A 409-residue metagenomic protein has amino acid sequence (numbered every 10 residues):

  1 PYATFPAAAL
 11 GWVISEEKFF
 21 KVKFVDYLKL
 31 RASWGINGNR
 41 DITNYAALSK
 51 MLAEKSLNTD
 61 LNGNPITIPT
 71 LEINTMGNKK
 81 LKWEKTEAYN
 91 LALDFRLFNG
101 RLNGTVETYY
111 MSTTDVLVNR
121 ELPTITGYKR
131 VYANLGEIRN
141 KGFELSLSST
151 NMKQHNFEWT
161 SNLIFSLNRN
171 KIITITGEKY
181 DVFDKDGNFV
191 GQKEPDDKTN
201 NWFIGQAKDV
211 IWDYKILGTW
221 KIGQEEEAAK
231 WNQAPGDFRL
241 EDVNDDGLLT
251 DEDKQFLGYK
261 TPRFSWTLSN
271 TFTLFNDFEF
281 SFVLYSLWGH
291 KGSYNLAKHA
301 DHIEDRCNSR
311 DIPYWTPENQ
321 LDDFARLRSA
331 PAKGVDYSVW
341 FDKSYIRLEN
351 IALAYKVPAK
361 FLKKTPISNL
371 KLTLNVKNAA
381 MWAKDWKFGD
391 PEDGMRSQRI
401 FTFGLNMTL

Functional and structural regions predicted by a protein language model:
A8-G11, E144-S146, I164, I351 (+2 more regions): Outer-membrane beta-barrel "beta-signal"
I14-E16, W34-G38, T108-T114, S149-N151 (+6 more regions): Transmembrane beta-strands of outer-membrane beta-barrel pores
S15-L28, F98-R101, M152-W159, I172-E178 (+4 more regions): Short loop/turn motifs that connect adjacent beta-strands in outer-membrane beta-barrel proteins
F20-K85, N103-I138: Solvent-exposed loop/turn elements at secondary-structure boundaries
D26-A32, L102-G104, W159-S161, L268 (+3 more regions): Transmembrane beta-strands of outer-membrane beta-barrel proteins
A133, T150-G258: Conserved small-residue
L135-N140, K185-K221, N319, P331-K333 (+1 more regions): C-terminal beta-signal and terminal closure region of outer-membrane beta-barrel proteins
Q233, L287-L372, V376: Extracytoplasmic gating/loop element in the C-terminal half of outer-membrane beta-barrel translocons and assembly
